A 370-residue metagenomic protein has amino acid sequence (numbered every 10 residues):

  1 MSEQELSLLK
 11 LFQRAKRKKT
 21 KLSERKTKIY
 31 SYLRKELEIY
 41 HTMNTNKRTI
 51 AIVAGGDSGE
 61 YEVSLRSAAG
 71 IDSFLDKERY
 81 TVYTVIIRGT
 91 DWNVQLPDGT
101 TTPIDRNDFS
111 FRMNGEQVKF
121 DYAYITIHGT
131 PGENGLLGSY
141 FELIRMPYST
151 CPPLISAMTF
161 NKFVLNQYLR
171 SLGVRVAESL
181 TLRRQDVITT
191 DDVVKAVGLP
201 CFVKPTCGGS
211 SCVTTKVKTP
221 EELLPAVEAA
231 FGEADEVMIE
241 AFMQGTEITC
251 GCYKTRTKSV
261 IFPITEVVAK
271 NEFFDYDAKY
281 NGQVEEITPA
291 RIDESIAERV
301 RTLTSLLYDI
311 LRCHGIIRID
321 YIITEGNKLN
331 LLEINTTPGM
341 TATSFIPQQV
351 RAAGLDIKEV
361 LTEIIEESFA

Functional and structural regions predicted by a protein language model:
Q4-L6, L11-R17, L22-R25, L37: Cationic, low-complexity basic patches in intrinsically disordered or flexible, solvent-exposed regions
Q13, K28, L33-L154, M158-F160 (+2 more regions): ATP-binding N-terminal substructure of ATP-dependent carboxylate-amine bond-forming enzymes
N44-A54, S58, Q117, M158-T246: Active-site nucleotide/adenylate-binding loops and adjacent lid/helix of ATP-dependent enzymes
K218-T302, I323-N330: Phosphate-binding site of ATP-dependent enzymes
A241, G251, Y308-M340, V350: Conserved metal-phosphate-binding beta-hairpin within the catalytic cores of diverse ATP-dependent phosphoryl-transfer
E266-I317, Q348-A370: Active-site "cap" helix and flanking loop/linker of ATP-utilizing ligase/carboxylase catalytic domains
